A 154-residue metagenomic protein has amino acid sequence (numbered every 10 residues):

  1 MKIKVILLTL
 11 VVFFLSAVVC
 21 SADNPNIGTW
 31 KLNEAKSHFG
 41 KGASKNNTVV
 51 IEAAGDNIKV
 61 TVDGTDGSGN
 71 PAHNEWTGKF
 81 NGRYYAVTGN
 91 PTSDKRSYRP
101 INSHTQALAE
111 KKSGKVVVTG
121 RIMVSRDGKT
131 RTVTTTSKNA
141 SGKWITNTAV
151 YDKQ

Functional and structural regions predicted by a protein language model:
M1-L8: Bacterial N-terminal signal peptides that target proteins for export
L8-A17: Bacterial N-terminal signal peptides
S21-Q154: Hydrophobic small-molecule pocket/channel-lining residues, especially in calycin-type beta-barrels
